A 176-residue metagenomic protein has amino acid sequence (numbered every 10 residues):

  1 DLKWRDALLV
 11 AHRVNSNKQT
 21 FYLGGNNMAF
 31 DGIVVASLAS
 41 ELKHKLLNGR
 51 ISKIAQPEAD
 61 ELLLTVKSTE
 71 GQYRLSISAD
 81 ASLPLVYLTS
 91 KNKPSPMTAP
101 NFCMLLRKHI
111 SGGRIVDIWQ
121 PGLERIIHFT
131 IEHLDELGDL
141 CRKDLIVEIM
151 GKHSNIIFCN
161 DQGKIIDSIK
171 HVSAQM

Functional and structural regions predicted by a protein language model:
A11-H12, S16-M176: Gly/Gly-Pro- and Ser/Thr-rich, intrinsically disordered tail segments characteristic of DNA damage-repair and tolerance
